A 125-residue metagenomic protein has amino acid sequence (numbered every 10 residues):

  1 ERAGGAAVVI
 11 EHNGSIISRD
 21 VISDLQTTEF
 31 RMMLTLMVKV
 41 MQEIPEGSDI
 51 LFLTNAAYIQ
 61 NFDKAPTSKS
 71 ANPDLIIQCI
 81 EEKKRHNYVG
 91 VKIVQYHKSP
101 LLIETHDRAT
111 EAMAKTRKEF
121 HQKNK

Functional and structural regions predicted by a protein language model:
E1-A3, M37-H106: RNase H catalytic domain
E1-R31, Q42-E43: RNase H-like nuclease fold core
V9-I10, S70-N72, T110-A114: Short, low-complexity, polar/charged sequence segments that are solvent-exposed and flexible
S18-S23, K39-V40, E81-K84, H121-K125: Short C-terminal domain-edge/linker segments immediately following a structured domain
M32, L36: Loop-to-helix element that buttresses phosphate recognition and phosphoryl-transfer chemistry
E104-K125: Charged phosphate-binding loop/patch that engages nucleotide di/tri-phosphates or the phosphate backbone of nucleic
